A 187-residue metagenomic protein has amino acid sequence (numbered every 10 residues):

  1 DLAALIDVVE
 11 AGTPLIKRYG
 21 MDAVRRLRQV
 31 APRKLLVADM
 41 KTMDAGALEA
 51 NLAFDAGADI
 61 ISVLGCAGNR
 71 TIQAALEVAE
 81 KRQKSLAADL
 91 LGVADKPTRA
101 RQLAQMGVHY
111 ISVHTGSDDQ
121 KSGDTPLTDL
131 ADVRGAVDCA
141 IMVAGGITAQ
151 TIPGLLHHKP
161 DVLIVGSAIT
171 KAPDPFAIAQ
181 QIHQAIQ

Functional and structural regions predicted by a protein language model:
D1, R26, L52, Q102 (+3 more regions): Well-formed, non-transmembrane alpha-helical positions, independent of function
D1-A47, D55, K96, R101-M106 (+2 more regions): Conserved N-terminal beta1-alpha1 strand-loop-helix module at the mouth
V9-A11, L36-M40, I61-V63, K84-L90 (+3 more regions): Hydrophobic faces of well-ordered beta-strands that scaffold small-molecule active sites in alpha/beta enzyme cores
Y19, K41, A67-R70, L91-G92 (+2 more regions): Short beta->alpha linker loops
K34, D124, T128-H157, L163-I164 (+1 more regions): A C-terminal functional module that forms or caps the active site or interfaces directly with catalytic machinery
A45-D138: Conserved anion-binding
A75, G123, L130-A131, L156-H157 (+1 more regions): C-terminal helical cap(s) of enzyme catalytic domains, especially alpha/beta-barrels
